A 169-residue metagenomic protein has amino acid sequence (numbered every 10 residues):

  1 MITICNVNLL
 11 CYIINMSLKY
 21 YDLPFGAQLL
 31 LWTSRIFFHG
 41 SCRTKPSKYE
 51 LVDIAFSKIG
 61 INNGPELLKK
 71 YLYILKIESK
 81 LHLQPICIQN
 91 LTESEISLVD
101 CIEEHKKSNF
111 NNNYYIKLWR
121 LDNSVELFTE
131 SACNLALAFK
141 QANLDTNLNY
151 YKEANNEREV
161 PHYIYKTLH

Functional and structural regions predicted by a protein language model:
L10-H169: Polar/charged low-complexity regulatory segments
